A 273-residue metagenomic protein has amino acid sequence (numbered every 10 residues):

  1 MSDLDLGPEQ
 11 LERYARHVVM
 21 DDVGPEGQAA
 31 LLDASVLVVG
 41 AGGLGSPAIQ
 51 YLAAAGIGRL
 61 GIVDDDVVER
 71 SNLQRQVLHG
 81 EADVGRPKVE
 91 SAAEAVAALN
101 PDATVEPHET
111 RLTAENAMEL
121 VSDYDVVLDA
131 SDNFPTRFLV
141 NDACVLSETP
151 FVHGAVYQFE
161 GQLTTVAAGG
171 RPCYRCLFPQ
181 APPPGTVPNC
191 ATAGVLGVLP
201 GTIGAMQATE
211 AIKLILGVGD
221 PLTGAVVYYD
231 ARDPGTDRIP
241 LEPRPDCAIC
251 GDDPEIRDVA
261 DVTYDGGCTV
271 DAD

Functional and structural regions predicted by a protein language model:
S2-D273: Adenine nucleotide-associated cytosolic modules
